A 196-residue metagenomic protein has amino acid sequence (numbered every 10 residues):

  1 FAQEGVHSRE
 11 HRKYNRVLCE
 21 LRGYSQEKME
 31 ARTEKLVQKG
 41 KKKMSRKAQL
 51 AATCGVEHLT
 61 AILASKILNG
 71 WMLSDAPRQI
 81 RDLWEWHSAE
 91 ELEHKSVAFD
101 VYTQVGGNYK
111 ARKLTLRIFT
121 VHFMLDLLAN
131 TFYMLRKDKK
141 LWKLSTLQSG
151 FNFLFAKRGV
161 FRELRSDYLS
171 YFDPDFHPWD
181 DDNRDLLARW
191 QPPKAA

Functional and structural regions predicted by a protein language model:
F1-A196: Non-heme di-metal
